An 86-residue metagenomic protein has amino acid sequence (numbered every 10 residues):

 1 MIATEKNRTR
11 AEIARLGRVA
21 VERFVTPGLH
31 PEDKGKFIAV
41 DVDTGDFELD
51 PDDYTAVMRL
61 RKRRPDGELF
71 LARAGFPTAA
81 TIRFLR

Functional and structural regions predicted by a protein language model:
M1-I2, T9, D43, D52: Alpha-helix capping and helix-coil boundary motifs
A3-E32: Short N-terminal "domain-start" leader segments that mark the transition from disordered tails or signal peptides into
T4-K6, A14, T55, L69 (+1 more regions): General helical secondary-structure elements
N7-T9, A72, I82: Short, intrinsically disordered low-complexity segments
P27-P77: Amphipathic, hydrophobic secondary-structure cores in small proteins
G75-R86: Cysteine/selenocysteine-centered motifs that mediate thiol-based redox chemistry or coordinate metal-sulfur cofactors
